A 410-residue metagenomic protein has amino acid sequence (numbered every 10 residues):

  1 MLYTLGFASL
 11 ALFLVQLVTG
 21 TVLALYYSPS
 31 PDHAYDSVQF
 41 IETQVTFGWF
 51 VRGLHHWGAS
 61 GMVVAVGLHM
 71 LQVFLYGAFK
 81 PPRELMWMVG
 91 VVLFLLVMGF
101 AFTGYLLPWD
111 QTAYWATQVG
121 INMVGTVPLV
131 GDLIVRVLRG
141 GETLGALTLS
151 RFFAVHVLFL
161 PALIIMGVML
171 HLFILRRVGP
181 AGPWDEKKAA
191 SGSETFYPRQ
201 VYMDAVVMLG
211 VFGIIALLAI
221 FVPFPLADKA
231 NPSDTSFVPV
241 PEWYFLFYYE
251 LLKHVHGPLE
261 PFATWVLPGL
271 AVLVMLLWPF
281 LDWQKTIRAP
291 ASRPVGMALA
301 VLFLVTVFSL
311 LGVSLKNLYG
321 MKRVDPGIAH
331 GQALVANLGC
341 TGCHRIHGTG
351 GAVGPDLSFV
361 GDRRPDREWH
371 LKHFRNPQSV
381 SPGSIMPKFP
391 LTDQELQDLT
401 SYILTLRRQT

Functional and structural regions predicted by a protein language model:
M1-T4, L10, V15, T21 (+4 more regions): Membrane-embedded alpha-helical bundles of multi-pass integral membrane proteins
G20, N337, N376-S379: Glycine-rich, acidic and aromatic/proline-enriched surface loops and short helix-turn segments that act as binding
A24, P31-D32, G383: Alpha-helical membrane-anchoring segments
S60-V66: Conserved beta-strand->loop/alpha-helix structural units within folded catalytic cores of enzymes with alpha/beta
T143, G342, H347, G351-Q409: Extracytoplasmic electron-transfer domains, predominantly the class I c-type cytochrome c fold
V168-L172, G269-L281, K388-T410: C-terminal capping alpha-helices of c-type cytochrome domains
K316-H330: Ser/Thr/Pro/Gly-rich low-complexity linker/stalk segments immediately outside membranes or between
P326-I346: Sequence/structural segment immediately N-terminal to covalent heme-attachment motifs in c-type and related
